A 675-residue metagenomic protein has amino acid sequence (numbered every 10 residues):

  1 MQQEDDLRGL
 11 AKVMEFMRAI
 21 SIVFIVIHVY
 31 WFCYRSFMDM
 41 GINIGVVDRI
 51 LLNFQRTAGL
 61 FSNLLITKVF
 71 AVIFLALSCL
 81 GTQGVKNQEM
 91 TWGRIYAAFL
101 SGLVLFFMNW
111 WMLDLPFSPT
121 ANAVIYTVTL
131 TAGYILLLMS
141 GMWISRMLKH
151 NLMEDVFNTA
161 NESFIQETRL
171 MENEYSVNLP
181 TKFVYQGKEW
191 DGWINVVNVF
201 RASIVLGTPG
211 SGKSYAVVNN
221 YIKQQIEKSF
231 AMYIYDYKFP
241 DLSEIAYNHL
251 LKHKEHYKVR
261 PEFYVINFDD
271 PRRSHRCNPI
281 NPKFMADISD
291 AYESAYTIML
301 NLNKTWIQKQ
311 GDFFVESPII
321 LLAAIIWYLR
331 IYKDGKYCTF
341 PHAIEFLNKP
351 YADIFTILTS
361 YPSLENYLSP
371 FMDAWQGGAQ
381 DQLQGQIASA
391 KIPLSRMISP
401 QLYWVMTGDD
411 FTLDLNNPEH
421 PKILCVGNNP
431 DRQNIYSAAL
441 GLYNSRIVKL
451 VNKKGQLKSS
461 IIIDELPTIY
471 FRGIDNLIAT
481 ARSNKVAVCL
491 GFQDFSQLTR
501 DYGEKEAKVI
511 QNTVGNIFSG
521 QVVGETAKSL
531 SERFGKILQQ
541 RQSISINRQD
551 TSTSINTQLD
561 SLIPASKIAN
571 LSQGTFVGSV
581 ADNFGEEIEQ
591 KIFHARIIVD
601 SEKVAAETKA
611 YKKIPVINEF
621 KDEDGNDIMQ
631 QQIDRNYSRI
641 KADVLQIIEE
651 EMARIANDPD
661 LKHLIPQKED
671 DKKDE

Functional and structural regions predicted by a protein language model:
M1-S211, Y215, N220, N547-R548 (+1 more regions): Basic- and hydrophobic-enriched, low-structure N-terminal and domain-boundary segments that flank ATP-binding catalytic
H28, D39-N43, K149-M153, I194-V486 (+4 more regions): P-loop NTPase motor domains
Q55-A58, T339-A343, T407, S545-Q549: Short, surface-exposed recognition loops or helix-turn segments adjacent to catalytic cores
L75-Q83, G441, S445, N516 (+1 more regions): Hydrophobic alpha-helical segments involved in membrane association or supramolecular assembly
V85-N87, D236, Q493: Residue-level detector of functionally special positions within alpha-helical transmembrane segments of multi-pass
I478-T480, N484-A581: Conserved ATP-driven motor cores of ASCE-family P-loop NTPases powering translocation/secretion/packaging/pilus
E589-K591: Intrinsically disordered, low-complexity segments enriched in serine, threonine, and glycine
F593-V599: N-terminal charged/capping segments associated with class I S-adenosyl-L-methionine
